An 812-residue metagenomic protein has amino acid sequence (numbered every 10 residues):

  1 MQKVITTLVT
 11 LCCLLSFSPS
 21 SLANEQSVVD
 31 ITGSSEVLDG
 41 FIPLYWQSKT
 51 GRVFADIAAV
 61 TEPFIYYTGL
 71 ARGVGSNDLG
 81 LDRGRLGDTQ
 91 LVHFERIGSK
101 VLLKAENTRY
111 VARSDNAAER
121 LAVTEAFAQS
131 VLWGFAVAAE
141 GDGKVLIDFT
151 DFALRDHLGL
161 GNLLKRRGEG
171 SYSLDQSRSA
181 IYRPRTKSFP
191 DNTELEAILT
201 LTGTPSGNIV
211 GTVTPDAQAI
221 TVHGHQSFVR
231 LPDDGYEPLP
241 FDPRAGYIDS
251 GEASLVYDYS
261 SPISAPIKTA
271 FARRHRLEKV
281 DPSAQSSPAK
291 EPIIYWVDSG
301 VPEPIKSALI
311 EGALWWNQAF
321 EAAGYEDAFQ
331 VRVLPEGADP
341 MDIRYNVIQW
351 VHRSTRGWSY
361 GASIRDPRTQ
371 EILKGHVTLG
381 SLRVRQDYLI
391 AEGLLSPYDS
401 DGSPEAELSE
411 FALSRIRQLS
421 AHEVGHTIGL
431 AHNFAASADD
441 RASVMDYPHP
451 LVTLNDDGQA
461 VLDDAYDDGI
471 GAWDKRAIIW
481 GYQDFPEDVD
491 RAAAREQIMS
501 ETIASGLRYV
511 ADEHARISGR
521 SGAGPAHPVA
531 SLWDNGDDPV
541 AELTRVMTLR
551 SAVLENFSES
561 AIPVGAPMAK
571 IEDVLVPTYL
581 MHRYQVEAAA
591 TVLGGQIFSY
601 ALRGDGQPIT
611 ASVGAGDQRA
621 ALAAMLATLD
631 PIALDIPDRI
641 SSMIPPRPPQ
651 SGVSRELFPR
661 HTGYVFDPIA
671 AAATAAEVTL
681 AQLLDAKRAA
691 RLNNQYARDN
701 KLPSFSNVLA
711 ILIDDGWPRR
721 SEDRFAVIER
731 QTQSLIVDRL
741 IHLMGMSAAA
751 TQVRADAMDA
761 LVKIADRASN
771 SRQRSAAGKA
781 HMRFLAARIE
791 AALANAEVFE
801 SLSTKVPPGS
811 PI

Functional and structural regions predicted by a protein language model:
T7-S16: Bacterial N-terminal signal peptides
P19-A23: Sec/Tat signal peptide C-region and signal peptidase I cleavage site
N24-V301, A319, L334-Q386, A391-S409 (+4 more regions): Auxiliary tRNA-acceptor-end handling modules of aminoacyl-tRNA synthetases
E62, P302-A328: Zn2+-dependent metallopeptidase catalytic core
R85, P266, S299-E311, E410-L419 (+4 more regions): Soluble non-cytosolic domains of exported or imported proteins
L314-Y325, G425-H426, L430, P450 (+1 more regions): Sec-exported extracytoplasmic/periplasmic mature domains
V333-H352, S414-G469: The catalytic-center signature of Zn2+-dependent metalloproteases
D439-I812: Conserved catalytic/binding loops enriched for acidic/polar residues
